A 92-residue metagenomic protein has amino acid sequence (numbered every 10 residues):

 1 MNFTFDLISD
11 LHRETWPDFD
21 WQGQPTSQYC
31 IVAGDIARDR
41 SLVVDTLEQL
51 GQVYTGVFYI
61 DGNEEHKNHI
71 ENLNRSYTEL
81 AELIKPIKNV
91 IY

Functional and structural regions predicted by a protein language model:
M1-I60, H66-N74: N-terminal active-site segment of His-dependent metallophosphoesterases
R13, E65, T78-Y92: Conserved catalytic scaffold of divalent metal-dependent phosphoesterases
